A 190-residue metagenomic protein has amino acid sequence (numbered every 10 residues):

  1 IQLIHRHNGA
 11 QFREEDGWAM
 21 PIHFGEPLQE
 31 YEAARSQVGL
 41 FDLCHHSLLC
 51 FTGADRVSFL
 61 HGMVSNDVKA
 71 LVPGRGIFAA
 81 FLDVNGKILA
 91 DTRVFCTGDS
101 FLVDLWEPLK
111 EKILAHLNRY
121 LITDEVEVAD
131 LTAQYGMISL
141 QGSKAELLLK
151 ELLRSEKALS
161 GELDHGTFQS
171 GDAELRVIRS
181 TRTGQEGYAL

Functional and structural regions predicted by a protein language model:
I1-L190: Basic, glycine/lysine-rich polyanion-binding surfaces/domains
